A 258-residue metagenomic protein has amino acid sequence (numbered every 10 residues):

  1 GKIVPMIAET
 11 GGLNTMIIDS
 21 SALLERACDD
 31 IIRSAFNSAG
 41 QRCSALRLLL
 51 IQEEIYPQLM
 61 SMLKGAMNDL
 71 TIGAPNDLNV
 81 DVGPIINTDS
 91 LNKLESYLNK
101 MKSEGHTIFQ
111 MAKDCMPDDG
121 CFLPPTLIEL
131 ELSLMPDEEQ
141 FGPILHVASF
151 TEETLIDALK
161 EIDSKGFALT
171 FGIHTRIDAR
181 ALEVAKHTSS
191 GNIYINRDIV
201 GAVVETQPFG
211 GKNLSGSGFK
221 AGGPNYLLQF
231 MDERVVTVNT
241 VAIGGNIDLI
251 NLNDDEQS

Functional and structural regions predicted by a protein language model:
G1-E131, E153-I156, K160, I195 (+2 more regions): ALDH superfamily catalytic-core signature
K113-L130, L155-V241: C-terminal core of ALDH-fold dehydrogenases
L134-E138: Cytochrome P450 core scaffold surrounding the K-helix E-X-X-R motif and the conserved "meander" helix-loop region
P143: Glycine-rich nucleotide-phosphate-binding loops and adjacent flexible coil segments
H146-S149: Active-site donor-binding acidic/aromatic loop of nucleotide-activated sugar and phosphosugar transferases involved
